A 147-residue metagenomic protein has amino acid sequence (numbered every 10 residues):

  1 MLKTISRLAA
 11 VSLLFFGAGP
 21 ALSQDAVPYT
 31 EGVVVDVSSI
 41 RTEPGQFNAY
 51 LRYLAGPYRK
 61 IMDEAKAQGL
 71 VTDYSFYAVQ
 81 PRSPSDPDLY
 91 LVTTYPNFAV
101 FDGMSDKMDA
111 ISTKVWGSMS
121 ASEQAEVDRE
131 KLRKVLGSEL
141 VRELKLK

Functional and structural regions predicted by a protein language model:
M1-A9: Bacterial N-terminal signal peptides that target proteins for export
A9-G17: Bacterial N-terminal signal peptides
G19-S23: Sec/Tat signal peptide C-region and signal peptidase I cleavage site
Q24-A49: Immediate post-signal-peptide N-terminus of mature secreted/exported proteins
D25-Y29, K60, E64-T72, V92-R142: An amphipathic, aromatic/His-enriched active-site/gating alpha helix that lines ligand/cofactor pockets
D36-S39, S75, Y90-T93: Structural recognition of the beta-strand scaffold that forms the well-ordered cores of secreted hydrolase catalytic
E43-P87: N-terminal, post-signal-peptide region of Sec/Tat-exported proteins
L146-K147: Short, solvent-exposed mixed-charge patches
